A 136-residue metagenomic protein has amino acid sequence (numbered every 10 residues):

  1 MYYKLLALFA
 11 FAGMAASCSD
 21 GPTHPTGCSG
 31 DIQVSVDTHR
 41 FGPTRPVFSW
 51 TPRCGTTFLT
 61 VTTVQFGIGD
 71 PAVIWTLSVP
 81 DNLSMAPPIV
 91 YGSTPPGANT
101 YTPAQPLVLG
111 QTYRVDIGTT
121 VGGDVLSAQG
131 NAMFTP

Functional and structural regions predicted by a protein language model:
M1-L6: Bacterial N-terminal signal peptides that target proteins for export
A7-A12: Hydrophobic helical h-region of N-terminal Sec-dependent signal peptides in bacterial secretory/periplasmic proteins
M14-S17: C-terminal motif of bacterial Sec signal peptides marking the signal peptidase cleavage site
S19-G69, S127-P136: N-terminal non-catalytic regions of secreted/periplasmic and cell-surface proteins
T60, Q65-P87: Aromatic (tryptophan-biased) beta-strands that constitute blades/sheets of beta-rich domains
L83-Q111: Signal that preferentially marks extracellular ectodomain short beta-strand elements of beta-sandwich modules
Q111-I117: Short beta-strand segments enriched for Tyr within beta-sheet-rich domains, predominantly fibronectin type III
T119-A128: Short acidic/polar inter-strand loop motif in beta-rich domains
